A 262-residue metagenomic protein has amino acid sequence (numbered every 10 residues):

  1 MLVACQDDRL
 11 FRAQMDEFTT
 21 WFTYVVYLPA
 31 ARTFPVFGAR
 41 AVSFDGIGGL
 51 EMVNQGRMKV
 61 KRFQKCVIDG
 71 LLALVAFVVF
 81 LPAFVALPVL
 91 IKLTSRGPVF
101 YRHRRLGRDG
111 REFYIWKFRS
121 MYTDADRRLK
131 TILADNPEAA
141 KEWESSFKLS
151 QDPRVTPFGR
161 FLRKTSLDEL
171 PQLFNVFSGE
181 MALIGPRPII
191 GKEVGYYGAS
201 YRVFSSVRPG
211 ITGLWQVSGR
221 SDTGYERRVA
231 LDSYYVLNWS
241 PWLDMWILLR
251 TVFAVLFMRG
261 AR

Functional and structural regions predicted by a protein language model:
M1-F80: N-terminal hydrophobic signal-anchor/signal peptide
R12, M58-K61, K65, D152-G159 (+2 more regions): Alpha-helical membrane and juxtamembrane elements of multi-pass inner-membrane transport and channel proteins
R32, F100-P153, T212-L231: Short, glycine-rich, amphipathic interfacial segments at transmembrane boundaries or analogous
V42, Y101-L106, S205-V207: Short acidic-hydrophobic surface loop/beta-edge motif
G49, V155-F158, A230: Residue-level signal for cytosolic alpha-helical hairpin/rod architecture
V60-R128, N175, P241, I247-R262: A hydrophobic, helix-centered structural microdomain
E142-R208, I247-V255: A short, structured surface patch at a secondary-structure boundary
P188, K192-R262: C-terminal terminal-structure detector
